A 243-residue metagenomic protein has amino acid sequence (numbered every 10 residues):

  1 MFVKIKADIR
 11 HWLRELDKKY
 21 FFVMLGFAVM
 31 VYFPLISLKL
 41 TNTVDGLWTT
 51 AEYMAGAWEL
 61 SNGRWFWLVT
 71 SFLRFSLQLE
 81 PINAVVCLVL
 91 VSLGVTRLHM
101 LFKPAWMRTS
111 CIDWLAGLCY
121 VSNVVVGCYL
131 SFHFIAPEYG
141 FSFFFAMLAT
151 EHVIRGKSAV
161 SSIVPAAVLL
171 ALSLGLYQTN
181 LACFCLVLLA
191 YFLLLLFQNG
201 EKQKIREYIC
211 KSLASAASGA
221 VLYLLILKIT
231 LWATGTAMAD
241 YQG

Functional and structural regions predicted by a protein language model:
M1-M30: Start-transfer (signal-anchor) and selected internal transmembrane alpha helices of multi-pass inner/ER membrane
V31-Y32, I36, I209-G243: Membrane-lumen/periplasm interface segments of specific transmembrane helices in polyprenyl phosphate-linked
Y32-A51, W58-T70: Extracytoplasmic catalytic/substrate-binding loops of multi-pass membrane glycan-assembly enzymes
A57-P81, V85-L90: Short hydrophobic/aromatic helix or loop-helix immediately within or flanking a transmembrane segment in polytopic
L60, R64, C111-I154, G175-N180 (+1 more regions): Membrane-interface micro-motifs in multi-pass membrane enzymes
L88-M107, L148-H152: Transmembrane-helix motifs of polytopic, lipid-linked glycan transferases
A146-I163, F197-N199: Membrane-interface transmembrane helices that cradle and orient dolichyl/undecaprenyl
C183-A217: Perimembrane helix-loop-helix junctions
